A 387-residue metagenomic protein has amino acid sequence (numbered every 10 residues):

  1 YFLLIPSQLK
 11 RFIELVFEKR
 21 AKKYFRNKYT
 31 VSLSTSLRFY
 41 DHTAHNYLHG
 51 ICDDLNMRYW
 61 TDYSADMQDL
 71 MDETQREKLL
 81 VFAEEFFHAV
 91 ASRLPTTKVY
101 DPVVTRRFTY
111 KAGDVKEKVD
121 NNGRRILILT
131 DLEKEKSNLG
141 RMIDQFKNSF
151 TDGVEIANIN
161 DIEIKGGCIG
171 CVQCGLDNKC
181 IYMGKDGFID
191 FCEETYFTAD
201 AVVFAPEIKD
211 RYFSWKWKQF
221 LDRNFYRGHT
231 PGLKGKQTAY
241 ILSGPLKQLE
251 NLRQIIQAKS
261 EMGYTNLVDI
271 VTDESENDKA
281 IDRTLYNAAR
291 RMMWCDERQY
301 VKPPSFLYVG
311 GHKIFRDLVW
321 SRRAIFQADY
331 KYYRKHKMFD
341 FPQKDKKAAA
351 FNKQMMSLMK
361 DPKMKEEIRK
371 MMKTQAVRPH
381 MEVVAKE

Functional and structural regions predicted by a protein language model:
Y1-E18, V81, F87, T96-R227 (+4 more regions): N-terminal beta1-alpha1-beta2 submodule of the flavodoxin-like/Rossmannoid cofactor-binding fold
Y1-R58, M183-G263: Helix-loop-strand module that forms the ligand-binding subsite of alpha/beta enzymes
L9-E18, K22-R106, G140, D144 (+3 more regions): Extended, hydrophobic interaction surfaces within ordered domains
